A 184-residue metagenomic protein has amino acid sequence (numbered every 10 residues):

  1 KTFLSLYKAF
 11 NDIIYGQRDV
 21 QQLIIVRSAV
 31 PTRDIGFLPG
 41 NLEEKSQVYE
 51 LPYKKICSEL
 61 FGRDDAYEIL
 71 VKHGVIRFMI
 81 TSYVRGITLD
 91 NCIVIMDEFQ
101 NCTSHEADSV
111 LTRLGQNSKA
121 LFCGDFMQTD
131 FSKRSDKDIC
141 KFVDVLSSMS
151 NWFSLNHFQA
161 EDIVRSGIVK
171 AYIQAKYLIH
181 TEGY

Functional and structural regions predicted by a protein language model:
K1-M96, Q100-Y184: Conserved helicase motor core of SF1/SF2 NTP-dependent helicases
